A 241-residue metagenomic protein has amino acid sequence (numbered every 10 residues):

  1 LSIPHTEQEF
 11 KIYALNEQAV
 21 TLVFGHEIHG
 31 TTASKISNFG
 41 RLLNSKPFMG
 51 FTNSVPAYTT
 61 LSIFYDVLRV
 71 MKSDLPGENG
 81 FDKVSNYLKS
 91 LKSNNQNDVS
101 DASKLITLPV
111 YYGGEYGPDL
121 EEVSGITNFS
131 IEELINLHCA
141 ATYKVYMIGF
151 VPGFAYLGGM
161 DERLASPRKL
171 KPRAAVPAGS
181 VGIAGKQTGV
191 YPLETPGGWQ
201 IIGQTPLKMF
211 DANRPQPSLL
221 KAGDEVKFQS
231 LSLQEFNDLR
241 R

Functional and structural regions predicted by a protein language model:
S2-R241: Glycine-rich active-site loops that engage anionic ligands at enzyme catalytic sites
